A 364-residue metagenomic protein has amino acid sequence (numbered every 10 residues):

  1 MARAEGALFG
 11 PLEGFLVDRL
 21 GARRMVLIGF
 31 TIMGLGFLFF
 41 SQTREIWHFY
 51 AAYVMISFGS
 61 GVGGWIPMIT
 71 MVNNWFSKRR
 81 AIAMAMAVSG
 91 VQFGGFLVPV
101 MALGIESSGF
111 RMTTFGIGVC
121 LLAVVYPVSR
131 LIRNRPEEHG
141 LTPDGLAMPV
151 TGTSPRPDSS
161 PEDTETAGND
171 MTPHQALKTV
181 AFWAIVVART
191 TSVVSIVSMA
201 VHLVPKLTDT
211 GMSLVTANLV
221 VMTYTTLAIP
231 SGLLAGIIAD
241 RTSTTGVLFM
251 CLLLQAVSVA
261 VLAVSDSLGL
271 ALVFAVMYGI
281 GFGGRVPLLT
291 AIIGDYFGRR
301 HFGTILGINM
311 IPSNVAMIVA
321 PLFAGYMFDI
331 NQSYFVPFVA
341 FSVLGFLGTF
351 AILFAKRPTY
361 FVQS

Functional and structural regions predicted by a protein language model:
M1-G14, M222-L234: Central cavity-lining transmembrane alpha-helices of secondary-active solute carriers, predominantly the Major
L16-V17, P99-S108, L207-T208, I238-A239 (+1 more regions): Interfacial helix-cap and linker-helix signal at transmembrane-aqueous boundaries of multi-pass secondary transporters
T31-R44, L254-D266: C-terminal ends and interior cores of transmembrane alpha-helices in multi-pass membrane transporters/permeases
G36, W47-G63, L270-G283: Hydrophobic core of transmembrane alpha-helices in multi-pass small-molecule transporters, especially MFS/SLC-type
V62-F76, G284-F297: Intracellular juxtamembrane helix-capping segments at the cytosolic ends of symmetry-related transmembrane helices
M86, V91-H139: Helix-loop-helix hairpin linking two adjacent transmembrane segments in secondary transporters
H174-A235: Extracytoplasmic gate region of multi-pass secondary transporters
I196, T216-N218, M222-I292: C-terminal transmembrane helical hairpin of 12-TM major facilitator-type secondary transporters
